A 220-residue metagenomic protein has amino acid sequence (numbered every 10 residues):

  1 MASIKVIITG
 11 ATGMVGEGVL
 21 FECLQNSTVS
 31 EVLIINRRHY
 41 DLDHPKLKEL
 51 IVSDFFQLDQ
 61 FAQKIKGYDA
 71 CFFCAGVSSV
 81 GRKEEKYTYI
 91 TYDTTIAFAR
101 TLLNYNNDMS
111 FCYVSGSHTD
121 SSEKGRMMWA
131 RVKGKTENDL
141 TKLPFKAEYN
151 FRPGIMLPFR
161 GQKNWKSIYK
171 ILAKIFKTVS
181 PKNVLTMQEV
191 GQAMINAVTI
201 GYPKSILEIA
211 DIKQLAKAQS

Functional and structural regions predicted by a protein language model:
I4-N26: N-terminal Rossmann NAD(P)H-binding glycine-rich loop of SDR-like oxidoreductase domains
K5, T28-E31, M109-S110, A147: Residues at the starts of beta-strands that form the adenosine-phosphate
V6-I7, E31, K48-A97, T101-Y105 (+1 more regions): NAD(P)H-binding glycine-rich loop region in Rossmannoid oxidoreductase-like domains and their noncatalytic homologs
I8-T12, D43-I51, Y68, R160-K163 (+1 more regions): Short acidic, glycine/proline-enriched helix-loop-strand junctions
V15-V19, F98, T136: Hydrophobic residues within alpha-helices that form the first helical element adjacent to the glycine-rich loop
N36-R38, V77, E85, Y89-A130 (+3 more regions): Conserved Rossmann-fold NAD(P)-dependent oxidoreductase catalytic core, especially the SDR/UDP-sugar
R38-K46, A62: Short loop/helix-cap segments at secondary-structure boundaries that form the rim of catalytic
P45, S121-Q219: Oxidoreductase cofactor-interface core, primarily capturing Rossmann-like NAD(P)-dependent enzymes
